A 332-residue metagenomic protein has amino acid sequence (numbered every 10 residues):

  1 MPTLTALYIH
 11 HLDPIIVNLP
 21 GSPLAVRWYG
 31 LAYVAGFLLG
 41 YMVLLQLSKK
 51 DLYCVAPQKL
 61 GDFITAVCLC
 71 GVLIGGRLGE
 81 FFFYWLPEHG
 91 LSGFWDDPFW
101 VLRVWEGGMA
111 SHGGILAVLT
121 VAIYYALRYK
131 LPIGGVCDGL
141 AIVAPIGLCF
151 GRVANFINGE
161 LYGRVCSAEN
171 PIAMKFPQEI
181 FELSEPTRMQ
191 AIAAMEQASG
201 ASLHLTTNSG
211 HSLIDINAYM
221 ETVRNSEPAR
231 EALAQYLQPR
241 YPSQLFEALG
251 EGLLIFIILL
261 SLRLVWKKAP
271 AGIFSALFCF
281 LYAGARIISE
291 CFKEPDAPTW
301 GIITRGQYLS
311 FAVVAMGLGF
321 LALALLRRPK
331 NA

Functional and structural regions predicted by a protein language model:
M1-A332: Hydrophobic, membrane-interfacing alpha helices
